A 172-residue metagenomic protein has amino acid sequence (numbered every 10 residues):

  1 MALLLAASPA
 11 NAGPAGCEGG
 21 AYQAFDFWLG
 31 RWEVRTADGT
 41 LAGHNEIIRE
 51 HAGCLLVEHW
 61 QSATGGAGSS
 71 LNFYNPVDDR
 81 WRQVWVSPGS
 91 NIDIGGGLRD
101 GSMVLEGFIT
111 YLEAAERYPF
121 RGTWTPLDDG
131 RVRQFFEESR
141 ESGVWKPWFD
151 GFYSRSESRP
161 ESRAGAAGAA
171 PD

Functional and structural regions predicted by a protein language model:
M1-A6: Bacterial N-terminal signal peptides
S8-A10: Intrinsic disorder/low-complexity segments in short proteins, especially the signal peptide and propeptide regions
A12-D172: Hydrophobic small-molecule pocket/channel-lining residues, especially in calycin-type beta-barrels
